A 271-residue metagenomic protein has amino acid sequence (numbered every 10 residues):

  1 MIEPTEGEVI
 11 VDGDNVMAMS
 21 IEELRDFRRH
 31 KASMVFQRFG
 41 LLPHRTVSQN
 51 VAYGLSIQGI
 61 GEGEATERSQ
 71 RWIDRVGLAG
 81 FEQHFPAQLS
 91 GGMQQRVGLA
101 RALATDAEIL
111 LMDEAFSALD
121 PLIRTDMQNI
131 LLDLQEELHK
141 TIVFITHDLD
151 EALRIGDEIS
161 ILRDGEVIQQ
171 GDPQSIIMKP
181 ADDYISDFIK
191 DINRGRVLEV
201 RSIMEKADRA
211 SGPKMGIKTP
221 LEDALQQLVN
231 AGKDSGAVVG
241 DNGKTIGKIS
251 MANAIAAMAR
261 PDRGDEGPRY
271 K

Functional and structural regions predicted by a protein language model:
D12-N15, A52, S56-G59, G63-F81: Conserved ABC ATPase "signature" region
V16-S33, I57, E62-G63, P180: ABC ATPase NBD coupling module
R29, H84-A87, T105: Conserved signature/switch motifs of ABC ATPase nucleotide-binding domains
F85-L89, M93-Q95: Conserved ABC ATPase signature
G165-E166: Conserved ABC ATPase "signature" C-loop
Q170-G171, K179, K248: ABC ATPase "signature
S211-D241, S250-K271: The conserved cystathionine-beta-synthase
